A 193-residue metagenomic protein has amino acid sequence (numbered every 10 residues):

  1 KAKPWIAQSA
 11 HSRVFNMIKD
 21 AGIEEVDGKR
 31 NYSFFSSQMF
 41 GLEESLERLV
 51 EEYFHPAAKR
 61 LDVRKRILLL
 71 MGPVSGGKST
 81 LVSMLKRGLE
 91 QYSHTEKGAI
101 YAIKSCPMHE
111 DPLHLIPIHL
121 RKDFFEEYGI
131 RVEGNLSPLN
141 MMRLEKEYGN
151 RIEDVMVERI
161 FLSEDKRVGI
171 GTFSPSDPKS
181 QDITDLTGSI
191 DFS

Functional and structural regions predicted by a protein language model:
K1-S193: Conserved ASCE/P-loop NTPase catalytic core
